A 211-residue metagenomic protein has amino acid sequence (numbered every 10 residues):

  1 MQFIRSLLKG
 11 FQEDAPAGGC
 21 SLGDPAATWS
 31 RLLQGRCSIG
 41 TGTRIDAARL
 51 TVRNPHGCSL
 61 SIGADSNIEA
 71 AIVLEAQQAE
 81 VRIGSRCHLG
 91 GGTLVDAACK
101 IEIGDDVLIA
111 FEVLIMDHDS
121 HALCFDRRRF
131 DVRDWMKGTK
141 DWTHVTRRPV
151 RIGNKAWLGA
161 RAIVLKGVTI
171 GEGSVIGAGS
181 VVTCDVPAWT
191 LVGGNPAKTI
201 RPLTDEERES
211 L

Functional and structural regions predicted by a protein language model:
M1-L123, D134, T143-K155, A162 (+3 more regions): Domain-scale signature associated with acetyltransferase and cell-envelope carbohydrate enzymes
F125-R127: Conserved loop-to-helix junction within protein kinase catalytic domains, corresponding to the end of the activation
D131, G138-T139: Adaptor protein-protein interaction modules in ubiquitin signaling
K166, C184: Conserved coupling/switch loop of ABC ATPases
V175, S180-V181: A generic "structured core" feature
